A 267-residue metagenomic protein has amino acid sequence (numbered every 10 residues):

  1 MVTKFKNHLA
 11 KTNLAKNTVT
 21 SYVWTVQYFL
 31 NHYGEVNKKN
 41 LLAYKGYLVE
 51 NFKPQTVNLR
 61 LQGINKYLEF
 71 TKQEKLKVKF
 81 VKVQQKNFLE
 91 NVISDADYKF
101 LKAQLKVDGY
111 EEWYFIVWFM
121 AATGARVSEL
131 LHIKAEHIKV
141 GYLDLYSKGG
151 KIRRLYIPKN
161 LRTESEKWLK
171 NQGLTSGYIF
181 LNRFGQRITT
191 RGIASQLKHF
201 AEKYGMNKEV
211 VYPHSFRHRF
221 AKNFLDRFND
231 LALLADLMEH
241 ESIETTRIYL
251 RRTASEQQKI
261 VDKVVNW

Functional and structural regions predicted by a protein language model:
M1-W267: Conserved catalytic core of the tyrosine transesterase superfamily
